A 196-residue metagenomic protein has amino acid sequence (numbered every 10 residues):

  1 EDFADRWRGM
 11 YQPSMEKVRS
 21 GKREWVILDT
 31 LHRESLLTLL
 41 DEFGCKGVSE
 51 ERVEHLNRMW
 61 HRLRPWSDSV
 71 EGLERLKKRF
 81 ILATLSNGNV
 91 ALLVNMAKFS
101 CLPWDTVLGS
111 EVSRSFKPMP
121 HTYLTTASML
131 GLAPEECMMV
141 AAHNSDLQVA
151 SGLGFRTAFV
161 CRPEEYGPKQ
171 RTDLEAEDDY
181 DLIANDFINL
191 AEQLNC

Functional and structural regions predicted by a protein language model:
D2-E54: A metal-dependent, Asp-based hydrolase signature
R6, E34-T38, H55, E71 (+4 more regions): Alpha-helical elements of Rossmann-like donor-binding domains used by nucleotide-donor carbohydrate transfer enzymes
W7, L56-W60, A141: A general structural motif at alpha-helix termini
M10, K78-R79, S110: Structured helix-beta-strand junction loops
Y11-R23, H61-V70, G152-R156: Short amphipathic alpha-helical segments at helix boundaries and their inter-helical linkers
W25-R33, C45-T84, V94, P120: Short, acidic loop-to-helix structural element flanking the phosphoryl-transfer center in phosphate-processing enzymes
G44, R79-F80, G131, G154: Glycine-centered loop/turn motif at secondary-structure junctions
E74, L85-C196: Asp-based, Mg2+/Mn2+-dependent phosphohydrolase catalytic module
